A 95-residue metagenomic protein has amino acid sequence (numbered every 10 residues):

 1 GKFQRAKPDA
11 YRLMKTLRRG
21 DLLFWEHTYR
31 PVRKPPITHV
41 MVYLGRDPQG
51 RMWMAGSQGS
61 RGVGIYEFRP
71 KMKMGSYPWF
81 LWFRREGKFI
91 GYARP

Functional and structural regions predicted by a protein language model:
G1, L22, Y66, P78-L81 (+1 more regions): Short non-domain terminal segments
G1-G64: ...with weaker cross-activation on analogous glycine-rich loops/strands in unrelated enzymes
V63-K71: A short, polar/proline- and glycine-enriched secondary-structure boundary/capping micro-motif
K71-P95: Low-complexity, Gly/Ser/Thr/Pro-rich intrinsically disordered linker/tail segments
